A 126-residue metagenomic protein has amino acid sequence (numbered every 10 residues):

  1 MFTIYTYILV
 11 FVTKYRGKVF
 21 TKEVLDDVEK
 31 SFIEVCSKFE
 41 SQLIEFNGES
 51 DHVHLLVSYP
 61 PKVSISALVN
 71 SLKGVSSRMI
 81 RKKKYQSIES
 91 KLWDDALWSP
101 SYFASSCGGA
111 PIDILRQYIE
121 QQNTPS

Functional and structural regions predicted by a protein language model:
M1-S126: Basic nucleic-acid-binding interfaces
